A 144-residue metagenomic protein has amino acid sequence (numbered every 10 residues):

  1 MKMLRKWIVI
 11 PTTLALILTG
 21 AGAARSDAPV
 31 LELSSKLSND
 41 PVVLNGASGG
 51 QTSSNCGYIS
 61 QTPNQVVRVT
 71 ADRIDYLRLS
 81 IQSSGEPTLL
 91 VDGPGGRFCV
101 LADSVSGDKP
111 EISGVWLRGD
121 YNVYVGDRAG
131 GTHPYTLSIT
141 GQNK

Functional and structural regions predicted by a protein language model:
K2-P11: Bacterial N-terminal signal peptides that target proteins for export
I10-T19: Bacterial N-terminal signal peptides
T19-A23, L89: N-terminal signal peptide c-region/cleavage motif recognized by signal peptidases
R25-N45, G49, P63-R68, D120 (+1 more regions): C-terminal edge strands of extracellular/lumenal beta-sandwich accessory domains
G50-L77: Non-catalytic, beta-strand-enriched accessory regions in extracellular/secretory proteins and membrane protein
V69-A71, L79-S83, D127-A129: Non-cytosolic beta-sheet module surface loops
D75-L77, G85-T88, H133-Y135: Short beta-strand/loop motifs in extracellular/secreted proteins, especially within beta-sandwich accessory domains
D92-I139: Noncatalytic accessory or regulatory domains flanking protease catalytic cores in secreted, cell-surface, and selected
